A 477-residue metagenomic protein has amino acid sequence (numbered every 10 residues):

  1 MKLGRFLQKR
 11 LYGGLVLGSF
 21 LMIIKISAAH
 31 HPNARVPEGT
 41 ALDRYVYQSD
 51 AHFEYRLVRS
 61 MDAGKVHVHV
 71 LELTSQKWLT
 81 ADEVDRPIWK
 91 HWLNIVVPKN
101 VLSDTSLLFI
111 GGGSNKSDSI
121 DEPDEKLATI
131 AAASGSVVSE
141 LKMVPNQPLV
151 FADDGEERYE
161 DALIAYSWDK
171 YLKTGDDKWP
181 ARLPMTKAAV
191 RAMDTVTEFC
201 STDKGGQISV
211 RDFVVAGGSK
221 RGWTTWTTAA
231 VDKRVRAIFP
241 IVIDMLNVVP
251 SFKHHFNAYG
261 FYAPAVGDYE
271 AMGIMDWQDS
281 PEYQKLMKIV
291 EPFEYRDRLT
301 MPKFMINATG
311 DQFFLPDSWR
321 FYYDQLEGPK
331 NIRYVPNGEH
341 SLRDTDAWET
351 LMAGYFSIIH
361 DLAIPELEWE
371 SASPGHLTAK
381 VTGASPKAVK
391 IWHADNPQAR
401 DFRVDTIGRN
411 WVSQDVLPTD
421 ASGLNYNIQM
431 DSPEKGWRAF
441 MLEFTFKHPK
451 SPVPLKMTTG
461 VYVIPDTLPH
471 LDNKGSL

Functional and structural regions predicted by a protein language model:
D50-N100, L141, D177, R182: N-terminal cap/lid segment of alpha/beta-hydrolase-fold proteins
W92, D104-G112: Short beta-strand element of the alpha/beta-hydrolase
G112-N115, V138-V190, M245-A258: Cap/lid segment of the alpha/beta-hydrolase catalytic domain
D121-S139: Short amphipathic alpha-helix adjacent to the substrate-entry channel of hydrolases
L172-S219, V235: Gly/Ser-rich "nucleophile elbow"/oxyanion-hole loop immediately N-terminal to the catalytic nucleophile in hydrolases
T227-D276, R333-P336, L342-D346: Hydrolase active-site cap/lid region
L299, M305-N307: Short beta-strand/loop motif that positions the catalytic acidic residue of the alpha/beta-hydrolase fold
A353-H393, D415-D420: Surface beta-strand/loop "capping" patches
